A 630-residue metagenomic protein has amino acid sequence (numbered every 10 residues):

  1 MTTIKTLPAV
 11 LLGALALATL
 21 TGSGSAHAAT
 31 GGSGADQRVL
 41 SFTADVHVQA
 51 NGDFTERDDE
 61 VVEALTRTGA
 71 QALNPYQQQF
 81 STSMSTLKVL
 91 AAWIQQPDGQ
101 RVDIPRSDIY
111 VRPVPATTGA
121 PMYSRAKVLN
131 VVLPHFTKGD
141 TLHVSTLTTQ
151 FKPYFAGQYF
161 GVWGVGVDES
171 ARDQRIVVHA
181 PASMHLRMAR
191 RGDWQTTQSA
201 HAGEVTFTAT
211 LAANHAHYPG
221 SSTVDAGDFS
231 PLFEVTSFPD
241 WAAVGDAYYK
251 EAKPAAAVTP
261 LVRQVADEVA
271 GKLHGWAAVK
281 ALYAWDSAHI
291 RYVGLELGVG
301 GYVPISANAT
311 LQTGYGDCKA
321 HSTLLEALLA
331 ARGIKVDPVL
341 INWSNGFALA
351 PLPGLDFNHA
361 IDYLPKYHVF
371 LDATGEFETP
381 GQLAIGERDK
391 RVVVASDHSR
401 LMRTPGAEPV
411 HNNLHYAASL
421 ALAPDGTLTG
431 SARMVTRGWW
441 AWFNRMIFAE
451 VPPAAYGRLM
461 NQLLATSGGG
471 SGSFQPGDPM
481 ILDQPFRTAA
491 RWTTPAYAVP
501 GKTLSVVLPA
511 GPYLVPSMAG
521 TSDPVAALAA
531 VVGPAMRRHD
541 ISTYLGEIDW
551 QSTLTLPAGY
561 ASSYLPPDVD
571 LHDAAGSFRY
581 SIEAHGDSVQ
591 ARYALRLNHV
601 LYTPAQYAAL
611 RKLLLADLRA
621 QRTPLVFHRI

Functional and structural regions predicted by a protein language model:
M1-K5: N-terminal secretory signal peptides that target proteins for export/translocation
A9-G22: Bacterial N-terminal signal peptides
G22-A28: Sec/Tat signal peptide C-region and signal peptidase I cleavage site
A28-I630: A sensor for short, sequence-defined functional sites
